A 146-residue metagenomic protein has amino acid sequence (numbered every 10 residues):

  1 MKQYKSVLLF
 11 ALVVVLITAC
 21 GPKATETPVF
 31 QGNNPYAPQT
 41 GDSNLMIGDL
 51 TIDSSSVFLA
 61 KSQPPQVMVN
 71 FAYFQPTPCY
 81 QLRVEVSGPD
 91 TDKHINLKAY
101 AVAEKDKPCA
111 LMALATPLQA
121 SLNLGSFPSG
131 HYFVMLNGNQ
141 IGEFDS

Functional and structural regions predicted by a protein language model:
M1-L8: Bacterial N-terminal signal peptides that target proteins for export
L16-A19: C-terminal motif of bacterial Sec signal peptides marking the signal peptidase cleavage site
G21-K23: Bacterial signal peptide processing site
E26-P65, Q81-R83: Beta-strand/beta-sandwich contexts
K61-D106: Mature extracytoplasmic domains of secretory-pathway proteins
K98-S126: An anionic, turn-rich surface loop/hairpin at beta-sheet edges that serves as a generic interaction/coordination patch
A103-P108, G138-F144: Short acidic/polar inter-strand loop motif in beta-rich domains
G130-L136: A short tyrosine-centered beta-strand micro-motif
